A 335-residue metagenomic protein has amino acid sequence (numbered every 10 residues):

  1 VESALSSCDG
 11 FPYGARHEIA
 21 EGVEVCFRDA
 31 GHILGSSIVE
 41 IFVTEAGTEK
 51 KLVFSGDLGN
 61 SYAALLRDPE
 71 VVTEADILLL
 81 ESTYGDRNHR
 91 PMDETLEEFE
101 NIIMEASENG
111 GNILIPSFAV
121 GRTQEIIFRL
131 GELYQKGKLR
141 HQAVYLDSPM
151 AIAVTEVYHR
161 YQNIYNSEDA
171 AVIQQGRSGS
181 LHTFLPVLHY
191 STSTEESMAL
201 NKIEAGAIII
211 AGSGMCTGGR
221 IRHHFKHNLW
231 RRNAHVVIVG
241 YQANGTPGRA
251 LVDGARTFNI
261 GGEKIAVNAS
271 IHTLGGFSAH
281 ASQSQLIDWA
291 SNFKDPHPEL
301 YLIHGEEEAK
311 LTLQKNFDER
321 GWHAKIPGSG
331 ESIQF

Functional and structural regions predicted by a protein language model:
V1-E125, G131-K138, A143: His/Asp/Glu-rich metal-coordinating catalytic cores of metallo-dependent phosphodiesterases/hydrolases acting on
I33, G56-L58, S82-Y84, F118-V120 (+5 more regions): Active-site metal-binding loops of divalent metal-dependent hydrolases
L58, R90-L96, L185-E196, M215-T217 (+2 more regions): A general structural motif
A64-L79, N163-A171, Q242-A266: Short, compositionally biased "basic patch" segments
I102-N244, N259: Hard-cation-handling environments
N259-A290: Generic long, charged, amphipathic alpha-helical segments
L286-E319: C-terminal structured "cap/appendage" subdomains that terminate the fold
H323-F335: A short glycine-rich beta-strand->turn/loop micro-motif centered on a GG-aromatic cluster
